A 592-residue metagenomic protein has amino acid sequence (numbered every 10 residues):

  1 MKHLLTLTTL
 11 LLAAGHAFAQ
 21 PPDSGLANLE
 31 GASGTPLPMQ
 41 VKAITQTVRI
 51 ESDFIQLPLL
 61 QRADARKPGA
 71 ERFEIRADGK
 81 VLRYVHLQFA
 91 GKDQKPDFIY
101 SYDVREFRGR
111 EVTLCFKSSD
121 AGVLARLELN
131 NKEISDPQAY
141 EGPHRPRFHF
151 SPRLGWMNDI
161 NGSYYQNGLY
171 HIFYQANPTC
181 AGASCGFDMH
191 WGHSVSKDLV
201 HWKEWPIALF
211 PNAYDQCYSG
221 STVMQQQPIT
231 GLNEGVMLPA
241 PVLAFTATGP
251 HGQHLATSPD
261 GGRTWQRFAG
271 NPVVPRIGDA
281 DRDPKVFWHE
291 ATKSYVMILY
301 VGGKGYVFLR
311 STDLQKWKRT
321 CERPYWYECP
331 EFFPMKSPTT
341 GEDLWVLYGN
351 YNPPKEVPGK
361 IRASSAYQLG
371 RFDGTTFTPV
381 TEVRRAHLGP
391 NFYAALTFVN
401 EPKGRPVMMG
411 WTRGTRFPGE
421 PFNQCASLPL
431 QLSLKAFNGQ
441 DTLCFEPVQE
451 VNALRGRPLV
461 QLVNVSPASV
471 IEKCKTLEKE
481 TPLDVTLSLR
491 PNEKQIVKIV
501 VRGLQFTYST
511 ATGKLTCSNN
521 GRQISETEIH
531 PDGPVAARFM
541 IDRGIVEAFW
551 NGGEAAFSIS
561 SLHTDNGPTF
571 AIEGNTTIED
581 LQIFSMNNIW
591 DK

Functional and structural regions predicted by a protein language model:
M1-P22: Bacterial Sec-dependent N-terminal signal peptides
G25-P36, L515: Short carbohydrate-recognition loop motifs
A32, V41-P58, D64-A77, T113-F116 (+2 more regions): Beta-rich accessory regions
G34-P38, V81-K95, L124-G162, A181-C185 (+5 more regions): Surface loop/turn signatures of beta-propeller and other carbohydrate-active proteins
T45, D97-R105, S221, F333: Exposed aromatic-hydrophobic patches
L57-P58, L114-C115, D159-A183, E204-A208 (+8 more regions): Hydrophobic core segments of beta-strands in well-ordered, beta-rich domains
P58-L60, E74-R108, S119: Extracellular carbohydrate recognition and processing domains and analogous Trp-centered ligand-binding platforms
S196, S258-P259, F308-S311, R371: Conserved Ser/Thr-centered positions that define the repeating blades of beta-propeller domains
